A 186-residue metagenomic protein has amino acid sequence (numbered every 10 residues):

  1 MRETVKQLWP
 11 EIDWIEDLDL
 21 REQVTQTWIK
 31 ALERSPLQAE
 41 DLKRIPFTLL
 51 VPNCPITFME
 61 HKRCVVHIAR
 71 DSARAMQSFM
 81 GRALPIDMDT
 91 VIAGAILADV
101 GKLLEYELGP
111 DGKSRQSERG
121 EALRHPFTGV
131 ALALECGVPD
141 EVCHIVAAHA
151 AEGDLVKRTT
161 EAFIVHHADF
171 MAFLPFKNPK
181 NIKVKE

Functional and structural regions predicted by a protein language model:
M1-S114: Acidic/His-rich, divalent-metal-binding segments that scaffold phosphate/diphosphate chemistry
H61, A98, H125, H149-A150: Histidine-centered active-site/metal-ligand motif
C64, K102, T128-G129, A172: Hydrophobic side chains within alpha-helical segments
V65-I68, A122-C136: An active-site-proximal "capping" alpha-helix that borders the catalytic cofactor pocket
M80-R82, I86, V91-I92, V130-L134 (+1 more regions): Histidine/acidic-rich helix-loop-helix segments that form or flank divalent-metal centers in metalloenzyme catalytic
S117-E118: Extracellular loop and loop/strand-boundary signature of outer-membrane beta-barrel proteins
